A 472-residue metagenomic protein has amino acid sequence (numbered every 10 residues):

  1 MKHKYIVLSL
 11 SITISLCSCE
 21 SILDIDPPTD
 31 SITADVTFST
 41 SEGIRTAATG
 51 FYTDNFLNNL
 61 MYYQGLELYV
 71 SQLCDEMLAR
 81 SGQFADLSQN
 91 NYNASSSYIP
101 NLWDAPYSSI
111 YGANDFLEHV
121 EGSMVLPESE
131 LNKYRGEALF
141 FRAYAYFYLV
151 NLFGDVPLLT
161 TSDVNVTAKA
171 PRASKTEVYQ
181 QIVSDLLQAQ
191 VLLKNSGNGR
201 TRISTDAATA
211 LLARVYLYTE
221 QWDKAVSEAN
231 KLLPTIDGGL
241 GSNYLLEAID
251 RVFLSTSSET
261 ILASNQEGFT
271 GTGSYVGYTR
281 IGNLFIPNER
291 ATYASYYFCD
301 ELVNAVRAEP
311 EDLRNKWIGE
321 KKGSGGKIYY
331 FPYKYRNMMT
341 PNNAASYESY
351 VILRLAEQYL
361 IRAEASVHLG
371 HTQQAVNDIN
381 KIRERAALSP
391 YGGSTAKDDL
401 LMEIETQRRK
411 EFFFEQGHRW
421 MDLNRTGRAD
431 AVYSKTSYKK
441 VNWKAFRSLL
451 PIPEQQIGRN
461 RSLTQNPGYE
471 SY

Functional and structural regions predicted by a protein language model:
C19-L68, N460-Y472: Acidic, glycine-rich segments characteristic of secretory precursors and extracytoplasmic regions
I32-A34, Y62-S81, N195-I281, G392-D398: Short, surface-exposed recognition loops and adjoining beta-strand edges that mediate ligand/DNA contacts, enriched
R45, G82-L152, V191-S196, A345-Y350 (+1 more regions): Conserved, well-structured interaction surfaces
A48, I110-A113, Y179, L186 (+2 more regions): Inward-facing hydrophobic residues that define packing positions of alpha-helical scaffold repeats
Q83-F84, S97, P234-H371, T426-Y472: Elongated scaffold/linker segments in the mid-to-C-terminal portions of large proteins
